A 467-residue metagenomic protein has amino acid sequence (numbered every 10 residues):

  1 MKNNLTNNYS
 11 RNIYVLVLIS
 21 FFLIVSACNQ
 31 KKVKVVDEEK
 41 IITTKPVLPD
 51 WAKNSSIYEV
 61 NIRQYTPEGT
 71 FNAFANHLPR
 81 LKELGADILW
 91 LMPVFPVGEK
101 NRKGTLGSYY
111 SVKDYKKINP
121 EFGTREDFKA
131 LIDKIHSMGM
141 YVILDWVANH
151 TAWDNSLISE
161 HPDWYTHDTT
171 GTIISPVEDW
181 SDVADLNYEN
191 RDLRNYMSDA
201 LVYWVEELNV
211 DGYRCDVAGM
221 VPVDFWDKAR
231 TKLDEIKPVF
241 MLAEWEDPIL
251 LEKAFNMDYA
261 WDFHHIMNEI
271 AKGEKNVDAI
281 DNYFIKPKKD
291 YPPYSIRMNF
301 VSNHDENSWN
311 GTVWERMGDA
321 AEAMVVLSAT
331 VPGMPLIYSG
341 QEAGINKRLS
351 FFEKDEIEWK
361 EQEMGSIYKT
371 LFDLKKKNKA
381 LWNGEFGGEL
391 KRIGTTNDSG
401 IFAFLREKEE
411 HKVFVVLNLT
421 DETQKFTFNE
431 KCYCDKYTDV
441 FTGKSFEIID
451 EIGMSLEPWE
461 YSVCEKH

Functional and structural regions predicted by a protein language model:
K2-V15: Bacterial N-terminal signal peptides that target proteins for export
V15-I24: Bacterial N-terminal signal peptides
A27-W90, P96, K129, K134 (+3 more regions): Carbohydrate-interacting/catalytic domains
K32, I41-S56, R63-I88, P93-L208 (+2 more regions): Substrate-binding/active-site clefts of carbohydrate-active enzymes
V33-I41, K45, E206, D216-R297 (+7 more regions): Active-site-proximal helices and loops of the catalytic beta/alpha 8
I57-E59, I88-P93, I143-L144, G212-R214 (+5 more regions): Structural recognition of the beta-strand scaffold that forms the well-ordered cores of secreted hydrolase catalytic
R63-Y65, V94, V147-N149, A218-M220 (+2 more regions): Active-site beta-loop-alpha junctions enriched in small/polar residues
P293-E315: Active-site clefts of carbohydrate-active enzymes
